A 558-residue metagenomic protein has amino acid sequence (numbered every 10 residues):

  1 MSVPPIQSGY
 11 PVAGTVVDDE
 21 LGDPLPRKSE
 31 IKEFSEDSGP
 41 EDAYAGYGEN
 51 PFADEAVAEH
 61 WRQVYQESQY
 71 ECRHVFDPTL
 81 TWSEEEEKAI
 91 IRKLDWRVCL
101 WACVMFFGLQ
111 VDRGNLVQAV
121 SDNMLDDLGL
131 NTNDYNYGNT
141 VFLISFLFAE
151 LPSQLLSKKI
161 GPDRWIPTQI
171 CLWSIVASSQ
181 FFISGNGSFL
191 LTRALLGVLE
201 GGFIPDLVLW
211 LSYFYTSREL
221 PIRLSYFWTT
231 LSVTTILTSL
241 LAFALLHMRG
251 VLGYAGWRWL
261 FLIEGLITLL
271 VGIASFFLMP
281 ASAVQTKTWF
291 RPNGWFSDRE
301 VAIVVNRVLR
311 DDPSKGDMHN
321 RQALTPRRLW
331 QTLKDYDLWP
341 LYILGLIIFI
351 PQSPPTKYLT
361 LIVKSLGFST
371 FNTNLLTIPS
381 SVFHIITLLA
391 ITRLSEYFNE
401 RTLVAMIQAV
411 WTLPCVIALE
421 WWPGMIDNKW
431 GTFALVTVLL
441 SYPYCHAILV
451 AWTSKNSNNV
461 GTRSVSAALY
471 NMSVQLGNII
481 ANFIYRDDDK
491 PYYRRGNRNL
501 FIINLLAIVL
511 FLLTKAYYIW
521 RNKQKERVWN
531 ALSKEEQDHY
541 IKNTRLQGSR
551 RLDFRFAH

Functional and structural regions predicted by a protein language model:
S2-N115, D126, L552: Cytosolic juxtamembrane N-terminal segment immediately preceding the first transmembrane helix of multi-pass
R97-T132, F148, S153, T238-A242 (+2 more regions): Extracytoplasmic
D112, L128-G129, P152, I160-G161 (+7 more regions): Helix-breaking motifs and short loop linkers at transmembrane-helix boundaries and internal kinks in secondary membrane
V117-Q118, L324-T392, H446, V450 (+1 more regions): Extracytoplasmic gate region of multi-pass secondary transporters
T140-L155, I378-A390: Central cavity-lining transmembrane alpha-helices of secondary-active solute carriers, predominantly the Major
F148-G187: Conserved MFS/SLC helix-loop-helix module at the cytosolic interface between two early adjacent transmembrane helices
R164-S178, L403-A418: Structural signature of the two symmetry-related core transmembrane helices
R218-L231, G250-L329, R495, L500-D538: Central mid-sequence intracellular linker of multi-pass
